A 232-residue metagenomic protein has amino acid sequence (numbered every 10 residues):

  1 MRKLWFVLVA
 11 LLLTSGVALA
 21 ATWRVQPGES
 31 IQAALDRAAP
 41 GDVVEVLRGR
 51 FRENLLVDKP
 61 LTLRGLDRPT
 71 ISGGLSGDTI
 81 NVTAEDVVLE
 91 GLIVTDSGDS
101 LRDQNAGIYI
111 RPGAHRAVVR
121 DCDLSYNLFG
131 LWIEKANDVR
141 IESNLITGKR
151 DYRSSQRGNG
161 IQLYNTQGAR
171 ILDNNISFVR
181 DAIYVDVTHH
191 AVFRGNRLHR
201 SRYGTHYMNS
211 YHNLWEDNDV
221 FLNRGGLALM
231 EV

Functional and structural regions predicted by a protein language model:
L4-T14: Sec-dependent N-terminal signal peptides
L13-R37, R48, T62: Right-handed parallel beta-helix/beta-solenoid
Q32, D36, P40, F51-R64 (+3 more regions): Extracellular beta-strand-rich solenoid/capping regions of secreted or surface-exposed proteins that bind or remodel
D42-V46, G225: Extracellular beta-strand repeat scaffolds in secreted/surface proteins
G73-N81, L101-R111, Y126-I133, R153-N165 (+3 more regions): Extracellular beta-strand/beta-solenoid scaffold signature
I80-G91, I108-R120, N137-E142, I161-L172 (+2 more regions): Surface-exposed loop/turn motifs in large extracellular/passenger domains
